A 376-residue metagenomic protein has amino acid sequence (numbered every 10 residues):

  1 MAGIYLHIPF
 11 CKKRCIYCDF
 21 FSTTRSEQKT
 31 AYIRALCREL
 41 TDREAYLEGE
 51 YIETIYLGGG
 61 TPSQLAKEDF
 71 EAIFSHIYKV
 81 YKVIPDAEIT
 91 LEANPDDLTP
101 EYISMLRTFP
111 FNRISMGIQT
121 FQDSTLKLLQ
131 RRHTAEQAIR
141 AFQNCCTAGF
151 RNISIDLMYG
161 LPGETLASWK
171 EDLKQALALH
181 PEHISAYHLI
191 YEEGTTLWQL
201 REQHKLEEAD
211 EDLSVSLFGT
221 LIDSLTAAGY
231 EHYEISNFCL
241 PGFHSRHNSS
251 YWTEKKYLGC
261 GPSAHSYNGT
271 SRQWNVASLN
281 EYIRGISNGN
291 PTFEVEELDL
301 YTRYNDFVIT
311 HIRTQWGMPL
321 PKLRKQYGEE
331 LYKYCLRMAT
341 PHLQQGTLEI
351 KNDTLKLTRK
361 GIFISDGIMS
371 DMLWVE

Functional and structural regions predicted by a protein language model:
M1, S22-A45, E50-E329: C-terminal scaffold of the Radical SAM
M1-I8: Immediate flanking context of iron-sulfur cluster ligation sites
P9-F20: Local cysteine-cluster metal-coordination motifs and their immediate loop/turn environment, predominantly Fe-S cluster
L320-P321, K333, I350: Extended hydrophobic-aromatic, low-complexity segments
G328-L343: Short amphipathic alpha-helical interaction segments
L343-D353: A short, conserved structural fragment
T354-T358: Minor-groove-contacting beta-hairpin "wing" of winged helix-turn-helix DNA-binding domains
K360-E376: Short, amphipathic alpha-helical interaction segments positioned at domain boundaries
